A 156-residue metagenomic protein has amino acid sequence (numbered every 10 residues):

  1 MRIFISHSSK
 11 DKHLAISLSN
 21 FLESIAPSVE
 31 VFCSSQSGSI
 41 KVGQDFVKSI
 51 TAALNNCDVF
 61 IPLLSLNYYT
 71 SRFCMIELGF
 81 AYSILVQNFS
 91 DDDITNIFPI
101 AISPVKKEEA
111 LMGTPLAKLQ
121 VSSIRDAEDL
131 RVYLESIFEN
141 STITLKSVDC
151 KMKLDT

Functional and structural regions predicted by a protein language model:
M1-V59, Y82, F89-T95, M152-L154: Conserved N-terminal substructure of TIR/SEFIR domains
R2-F4, K10-E23, I102-T156: C-terminal interaction surface of TIR/SEFIR-family domains
F32-S35, I97-I102, V121: Extended hydrophobic secondary-structure segments that form protein cores and membrane-embedded regions
I40-K41, Y69-F73, V105-T114: Switch/connector loops and helix/strand junctions flanking conserved nucleotide-binding motifs in nucleotide-processing
P62: Redox-cofactor binding/interface segments in oxidoreductases and associated redox assembly factors
L66-N67, I94-K107: Short beta-alpha junction loops
L66-Q87: Conserved TIR/SEFIR loop-to-helix hotspot centered on a Trp-containing motif with a nearby acidic residue
